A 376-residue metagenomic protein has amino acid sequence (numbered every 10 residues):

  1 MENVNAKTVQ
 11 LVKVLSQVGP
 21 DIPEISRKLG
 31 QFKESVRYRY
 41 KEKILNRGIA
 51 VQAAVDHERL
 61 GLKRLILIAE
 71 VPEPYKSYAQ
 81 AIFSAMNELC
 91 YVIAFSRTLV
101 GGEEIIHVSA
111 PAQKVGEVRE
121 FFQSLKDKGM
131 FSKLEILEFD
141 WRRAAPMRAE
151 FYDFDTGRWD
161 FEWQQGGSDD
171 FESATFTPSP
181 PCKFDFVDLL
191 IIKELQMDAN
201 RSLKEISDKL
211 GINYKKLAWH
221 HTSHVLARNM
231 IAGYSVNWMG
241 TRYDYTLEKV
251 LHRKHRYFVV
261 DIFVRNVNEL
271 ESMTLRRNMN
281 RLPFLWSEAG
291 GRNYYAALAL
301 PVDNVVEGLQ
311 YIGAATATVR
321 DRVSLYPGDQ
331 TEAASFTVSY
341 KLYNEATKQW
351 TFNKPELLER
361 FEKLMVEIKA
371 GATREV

Functional and structural regions predicted by a protein language model:
M1-V376: A compositional/biophysical signature of low hydrophobicity enriched in polar/charged and small residues
